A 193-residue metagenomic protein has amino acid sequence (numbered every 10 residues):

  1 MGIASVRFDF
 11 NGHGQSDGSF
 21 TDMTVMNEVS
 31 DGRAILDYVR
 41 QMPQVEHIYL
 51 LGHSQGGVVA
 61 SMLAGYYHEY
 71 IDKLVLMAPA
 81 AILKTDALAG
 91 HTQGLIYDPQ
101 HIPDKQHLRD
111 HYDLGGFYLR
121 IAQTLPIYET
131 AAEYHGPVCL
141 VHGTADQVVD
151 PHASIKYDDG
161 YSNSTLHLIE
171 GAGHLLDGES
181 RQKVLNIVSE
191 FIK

Functional and structural regions predicted by a protein language model:
M1-D17: Conserved alpha/beta-hydrolase
A4, E46-H47, K73, T165: Structural signature of beta-strand start/N-cap positions in the alpha/beta core of ABC transporter nucleotide-binding
D9-F10, L168-E170: Residue-level recognition of beta-strand->loop/alpha-helix junctions
H13-V45: Catalytic nucleophile-loop/oxyanion-hole region of alpha/beta-hydrolase and closely related hydrolase-like folds
L36, S61-G65: Short, hydrophobic alpha-helix immediately C-terminal to the catalytic nucleophile
L50-G52, M77: Short beta-strand immediately N-terminal to the catalytic nucleophile in serine-hydrolase-like folds
G52-G56, A60: Gly/Ala-rich beta-loop-alpha elbow adjacent to hydrolase catalytic centers
G65, Y70-K156, G160-L168, L176-I192: The alpha/beta-hydrolase serine catalytic core
